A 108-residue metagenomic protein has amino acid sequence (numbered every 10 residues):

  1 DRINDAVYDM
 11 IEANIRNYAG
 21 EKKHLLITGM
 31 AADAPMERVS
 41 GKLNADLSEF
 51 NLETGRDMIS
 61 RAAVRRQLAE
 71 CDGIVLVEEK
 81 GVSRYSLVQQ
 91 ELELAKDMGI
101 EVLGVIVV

Functional and structural regions predicted by a protein language model:
D1-V108: P-loop NTP-binding module
